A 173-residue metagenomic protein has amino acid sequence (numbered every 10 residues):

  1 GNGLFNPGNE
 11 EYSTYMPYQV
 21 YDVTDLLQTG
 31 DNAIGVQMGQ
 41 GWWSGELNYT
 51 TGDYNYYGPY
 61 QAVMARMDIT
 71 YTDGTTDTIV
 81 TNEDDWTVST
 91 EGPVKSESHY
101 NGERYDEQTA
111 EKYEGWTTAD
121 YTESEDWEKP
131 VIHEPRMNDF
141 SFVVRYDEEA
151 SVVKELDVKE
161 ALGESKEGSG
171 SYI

Functional and structural regions predicted by a protein language model:
G1-E107: Accessory beta-strand-rich segments of carbohydrate-active enzymes
T76-I173: Activation corresponds to long, low-complexity, non-globular regions
